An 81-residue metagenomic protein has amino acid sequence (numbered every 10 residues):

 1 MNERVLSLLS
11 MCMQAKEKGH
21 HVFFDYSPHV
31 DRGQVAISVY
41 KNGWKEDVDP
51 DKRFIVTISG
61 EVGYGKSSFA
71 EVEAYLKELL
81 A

Functional and structural regions predicted by a protein language model:
M1-A36, N42-A81: Negatively charged, low-complexity tracts enriched in Asp/Glu with abundant Ser/Thr
